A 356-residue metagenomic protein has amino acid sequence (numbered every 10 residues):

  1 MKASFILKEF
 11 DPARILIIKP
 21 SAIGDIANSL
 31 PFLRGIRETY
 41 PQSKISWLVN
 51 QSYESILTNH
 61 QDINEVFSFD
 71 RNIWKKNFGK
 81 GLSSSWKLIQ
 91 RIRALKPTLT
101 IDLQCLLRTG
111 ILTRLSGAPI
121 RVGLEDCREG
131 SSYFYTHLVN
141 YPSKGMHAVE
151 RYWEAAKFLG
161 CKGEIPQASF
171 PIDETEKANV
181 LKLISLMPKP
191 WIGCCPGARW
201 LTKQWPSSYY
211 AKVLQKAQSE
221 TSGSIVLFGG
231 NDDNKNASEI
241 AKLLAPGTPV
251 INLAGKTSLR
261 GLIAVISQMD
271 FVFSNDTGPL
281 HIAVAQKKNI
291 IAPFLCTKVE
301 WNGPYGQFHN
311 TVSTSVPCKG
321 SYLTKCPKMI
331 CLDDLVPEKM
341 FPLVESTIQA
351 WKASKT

Functional and structural regions predicted by a protein language model:
M1-T356: Catalytic machinery of carbohydrate-active enzymes, primarily nucleotide-sugar-dependent glycosyltransferases
